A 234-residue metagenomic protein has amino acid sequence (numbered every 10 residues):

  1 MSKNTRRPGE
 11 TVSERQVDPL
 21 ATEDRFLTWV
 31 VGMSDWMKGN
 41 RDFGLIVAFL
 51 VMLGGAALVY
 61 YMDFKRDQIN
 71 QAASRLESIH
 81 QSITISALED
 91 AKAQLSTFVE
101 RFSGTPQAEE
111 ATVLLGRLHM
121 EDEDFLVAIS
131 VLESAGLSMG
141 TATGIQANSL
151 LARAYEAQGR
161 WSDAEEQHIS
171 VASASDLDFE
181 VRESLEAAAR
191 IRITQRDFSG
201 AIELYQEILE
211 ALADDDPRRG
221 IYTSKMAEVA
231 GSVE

Functional and structural regions predicted by a protein language model:
S2-F49: N-terminal positive-inside, membrane-proximal cytosolic segments immediately preceding the first
L88-E89, F125, W161, F198: TPR-repeat structural position
R101-A108, L137-I145, A172-V181, L209-Y222: Short solvent-exposed coil/turn linkers within tandem alpha-helical repeat scaffolds
